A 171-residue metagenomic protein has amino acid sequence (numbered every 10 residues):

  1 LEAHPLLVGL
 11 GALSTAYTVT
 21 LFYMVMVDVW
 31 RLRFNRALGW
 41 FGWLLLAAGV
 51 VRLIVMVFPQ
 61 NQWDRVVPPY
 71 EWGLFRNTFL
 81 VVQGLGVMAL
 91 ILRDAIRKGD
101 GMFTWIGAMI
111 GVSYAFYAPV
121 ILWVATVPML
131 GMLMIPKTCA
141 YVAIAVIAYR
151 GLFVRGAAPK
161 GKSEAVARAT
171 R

Functional and structural regions predicted by a protein language model:
L1, A47-P68, G111-G131: C-terminal ends of transmembrane alpha-helices and the immediately adjacent extracellular/lumenal or cytosolic loop
L1, V8-W43, M56, I91 (+1 more regions): Internal transmembrane alpha-helix with an interfacial aromatic "cap," most often the third helix
E2-L10, R65-T78, V127-K137: Non-cytosolic membrane-interface motifs at loop->transmembrane helix junctions
V27, I54-P59, T78-T104, P119-V120 (+1 more regions): Alpha-helical transmembrane segments in multipass membrane proteins, preferentially the mid-helix core
R33-L45, K98-M109, G156-K160, T170: Membrane-interfacial loop-to-transmembrane alpha-helix junctions, especially the N-terminal start
L44-L45, V66-L85, D100-G107, M134: A loop-to-helix transmembrane entry motif
G107-F153: Terminal transmembrane helical module of multi-pass membrane proteins
Y149-E164: Membrane-interface capping segments at transmembrane-helix boundaries
